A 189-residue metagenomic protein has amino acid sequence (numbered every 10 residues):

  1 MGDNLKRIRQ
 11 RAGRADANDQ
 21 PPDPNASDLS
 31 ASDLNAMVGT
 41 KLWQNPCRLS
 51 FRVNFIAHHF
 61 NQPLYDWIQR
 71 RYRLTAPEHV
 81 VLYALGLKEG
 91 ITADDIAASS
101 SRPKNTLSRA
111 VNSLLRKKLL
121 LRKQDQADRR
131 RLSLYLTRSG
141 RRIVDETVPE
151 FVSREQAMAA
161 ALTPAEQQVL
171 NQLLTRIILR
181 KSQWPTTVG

Functional and structural regions predicted by a protein language model:
M1-Y72: N-terminal leader segment of winged-helix/HTH proteins
D19, N112-I178: Charged, amphipathic alpha-helical coiled-coil/dimerization segments
Q44, H58, Q62-T106, T186-G189: N-terminal helix-turn-helix DNA-binding core of bacterial DNA-binding proteins
L49, F60, P77-E78, S139 (+1 more regions): N-terminal positioning helix adjacent to the helix-turn-helix/winged-helix DNA-binding module
S50, N54, H58, S101 (+3 more regions): Short amphipathic alpha-helical segments with heptad-repeat character
R52, L64, V81, R154-E155: Hydrophobic alpha-helical segments typical of transmembrane helices and their membrane-interface/capping positions
Y83, R109, Q172: DNA-binding alpha-helical recognition surfaces that contact promoter or target DNA
A93, S133, T175, L179-G189: Alpha-helical transmembrane segments and membrane-interface helix-loop junctions in multi-pass membrane proteins
